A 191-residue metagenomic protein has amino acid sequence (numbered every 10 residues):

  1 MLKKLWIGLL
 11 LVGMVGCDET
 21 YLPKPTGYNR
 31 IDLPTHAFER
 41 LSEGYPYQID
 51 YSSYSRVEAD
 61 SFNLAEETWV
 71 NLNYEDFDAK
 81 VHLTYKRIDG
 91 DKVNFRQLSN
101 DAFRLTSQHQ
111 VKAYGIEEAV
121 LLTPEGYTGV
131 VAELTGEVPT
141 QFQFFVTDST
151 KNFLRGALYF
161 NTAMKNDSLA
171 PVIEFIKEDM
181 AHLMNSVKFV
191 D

Functional and structural regions predicted by a protein language model:
M1-K4: Positively charged n-region of N-terminal signal peptides that target proteins for export
I7-L9: Sec-dependent N-terminal signal peptides
G13-G16: C-terminal motif of bacterial Sec signal peptides marking the signal peptidase cleavage site
D18-K24: Bacterial lipoprotein signal-peptidase II cleavage site
Y21, Y114, E118-D191: Short, well-structured beta-strand
P25-P46: Post-signal peptide N-terminal segment of mature Sec-exported envelope proteins
P46-N100: Secretory pathway targeting signatures of secreted, lumenal, and periplasmic proteins
A59, T106-Q110, V187-D191: Sec/Tat-exported extracytoplasmic proteins
